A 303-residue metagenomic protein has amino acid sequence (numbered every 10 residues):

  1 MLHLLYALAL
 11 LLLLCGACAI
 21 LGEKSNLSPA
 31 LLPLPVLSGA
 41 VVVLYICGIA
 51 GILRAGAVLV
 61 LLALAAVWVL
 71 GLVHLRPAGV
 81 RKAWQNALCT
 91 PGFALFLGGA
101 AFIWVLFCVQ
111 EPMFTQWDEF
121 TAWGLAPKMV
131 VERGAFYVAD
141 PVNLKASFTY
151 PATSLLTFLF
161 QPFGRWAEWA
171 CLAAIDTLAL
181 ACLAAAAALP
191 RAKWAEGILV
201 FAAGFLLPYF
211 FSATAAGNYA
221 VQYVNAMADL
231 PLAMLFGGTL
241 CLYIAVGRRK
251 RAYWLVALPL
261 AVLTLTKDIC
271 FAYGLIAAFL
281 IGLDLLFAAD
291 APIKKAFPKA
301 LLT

Functional and structural regions predicted by a protein language model:
M1-Q85: Membrane-embedded, hydrophobic transmembrane alpha-helices
Y6-L13, P35-S38, L64, T153 (+4 more regions): Transmembrane alpha-helices of multi-pass, membrane-embedded glycan-processing enzymes that use lipid-linked
V43-G48, A252-D268, A272-F279: Membrane-interface alpha helices of multi-pass inner-membrane proteins
T90-W117, L207-P208, L302-T303: Transmembrane signal-anchor helices characteristic of membrane glycosylation enzymes that use polyprenol
F102-F201, A220-V221: Active-site lumenal/periplasmic loops and adjacent helix-entry segments of GT-C-fold, multi-pass membrane
G197-M234: Aromatic- and kink-enriched transmembrane "portal" helix at the membrane-lumen/periplasm boundary that abuts
F236-A252: Membrane-interface transmembrane helices that cradle and orient dolichyl/undecaprenyl
Y273-L302: Perimembrane helix-loop-helix junctions
